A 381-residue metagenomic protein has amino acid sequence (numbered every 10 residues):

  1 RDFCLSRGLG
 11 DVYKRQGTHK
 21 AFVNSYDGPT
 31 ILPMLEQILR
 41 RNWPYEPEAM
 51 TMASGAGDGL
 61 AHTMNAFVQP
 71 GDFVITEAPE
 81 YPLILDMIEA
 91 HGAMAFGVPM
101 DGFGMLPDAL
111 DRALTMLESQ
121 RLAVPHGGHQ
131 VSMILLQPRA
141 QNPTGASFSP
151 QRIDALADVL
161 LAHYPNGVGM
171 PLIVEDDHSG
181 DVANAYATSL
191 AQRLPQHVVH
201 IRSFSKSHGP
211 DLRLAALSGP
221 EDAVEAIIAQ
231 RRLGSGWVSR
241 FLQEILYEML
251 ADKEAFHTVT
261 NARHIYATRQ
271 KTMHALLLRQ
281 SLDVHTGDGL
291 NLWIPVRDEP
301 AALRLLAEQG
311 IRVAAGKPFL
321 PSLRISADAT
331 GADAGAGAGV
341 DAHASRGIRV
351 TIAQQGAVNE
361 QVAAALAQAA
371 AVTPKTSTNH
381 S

Functional and structural regions predicted by a protein language model:
D2-Y13: Single conserved hydrophobic/aromatic residue that forms the stacking wall/gate of nucleotide- or nucleobase-binding
G10, Q16-K20, T30-S381: PLP-dependent class I/II
Y26-D27: Short phosphate-coordinating micro-motif centered on Lys-Gly-acidic
